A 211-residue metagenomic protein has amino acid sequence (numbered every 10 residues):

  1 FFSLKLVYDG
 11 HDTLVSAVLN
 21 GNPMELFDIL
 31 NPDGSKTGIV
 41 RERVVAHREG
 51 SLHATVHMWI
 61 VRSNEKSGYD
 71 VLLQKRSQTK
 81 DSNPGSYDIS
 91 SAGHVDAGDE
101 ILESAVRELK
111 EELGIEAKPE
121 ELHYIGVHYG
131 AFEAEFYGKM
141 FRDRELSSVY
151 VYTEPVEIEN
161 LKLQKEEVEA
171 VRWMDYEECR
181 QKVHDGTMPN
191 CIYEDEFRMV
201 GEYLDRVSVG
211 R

Functional and structural regions predicted by a protein language model:
F1-P23: N-terminal amphipathic/basic-hydrophobic helices that include classical n-h-c signal peptides and signal-anchor
N22, G85-Y87, S91, A97 (+2 more regions): Nudix hydrolase/Nudix homology domain
M24-K66: Acidic, metal-coordinating catalytic segment for phosphate/diphosphate chemistry, firing primarily on the Nudix
V45-T55, K66-R107, E111: Conserved Nudix-box catalytic region and its N-terminal flanking loop in Nudix hydrolases and closely related
V61-Y69, Q78-K80, G130, V156-E157: Short, charged/polar surface micro-motifs in flexible loops or helix N-caps
E116-G126: A short coil-to-beta-strand element that immediately follows conserved catalytic motifs
